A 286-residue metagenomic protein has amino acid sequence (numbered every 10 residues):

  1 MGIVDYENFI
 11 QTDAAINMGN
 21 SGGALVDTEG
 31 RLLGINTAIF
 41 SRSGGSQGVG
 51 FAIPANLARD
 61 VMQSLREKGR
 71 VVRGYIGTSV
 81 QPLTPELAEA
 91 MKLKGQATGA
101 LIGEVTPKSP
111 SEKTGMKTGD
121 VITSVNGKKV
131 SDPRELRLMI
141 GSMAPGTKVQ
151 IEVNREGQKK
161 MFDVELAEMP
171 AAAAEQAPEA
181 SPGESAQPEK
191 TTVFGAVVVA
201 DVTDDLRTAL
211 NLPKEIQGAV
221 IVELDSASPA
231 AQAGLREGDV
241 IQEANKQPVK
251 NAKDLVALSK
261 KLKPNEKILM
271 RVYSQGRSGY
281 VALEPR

Functional and structural regions predicted by a protein language model:
M1-D5, R42-G44, T191, A200: Flexible, gly/ser-rich surface segments that form the specificity/activation loops bordering the active-site cleft
Y6-I10: Extracellular trypsin-like serine protease catalytic domains
D13-N20, E104-V105, L224: Glycine-rich beta-to-alpha transition loops that act as phosphate-gripper elements at the mouths of alpha/beta enzyme
A15-I35: Catalytic nucleophile loop of clan PA
S21-G22, G45-V49: A conserved glycine-rich beta-strand in the N-terminal activation segment of trypsin-fold
T28, L32, L57-R286: C-terminal recognition in membrane/secretory proteostasis and scaffolding
F40-R42, E168: A short acidic/small-residue loop/turn micro-motif
